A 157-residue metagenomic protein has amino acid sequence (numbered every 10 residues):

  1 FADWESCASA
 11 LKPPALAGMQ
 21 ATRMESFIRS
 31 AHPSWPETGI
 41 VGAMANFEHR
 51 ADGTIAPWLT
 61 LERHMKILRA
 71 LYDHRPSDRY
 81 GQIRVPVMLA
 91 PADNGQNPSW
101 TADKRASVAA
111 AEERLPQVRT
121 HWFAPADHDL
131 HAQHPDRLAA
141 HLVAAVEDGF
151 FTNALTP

Functional and structural regions predicted by a protein language model:
F1-M24: Flexible "cap/lid" loop of the alpha/beta hydrolase fold
A21-R29, M44: An amphipathic alpha-helix signature
H32-A43: Short, surface-exposed acidic
V41, A45-D78, N94: Hydrophobic, aromatic-rich cap/lid helix
Q82-A126: Conserved loop-alpha-helix segment in the C-terminal half of the alpha/beta-hydrolase fold that carries the catalytic
F123-A139: Catalytic histidine-centered segment of alpha/beta-hydrolase-like enzymes
H141-T152: C-terminal alpha-helix
